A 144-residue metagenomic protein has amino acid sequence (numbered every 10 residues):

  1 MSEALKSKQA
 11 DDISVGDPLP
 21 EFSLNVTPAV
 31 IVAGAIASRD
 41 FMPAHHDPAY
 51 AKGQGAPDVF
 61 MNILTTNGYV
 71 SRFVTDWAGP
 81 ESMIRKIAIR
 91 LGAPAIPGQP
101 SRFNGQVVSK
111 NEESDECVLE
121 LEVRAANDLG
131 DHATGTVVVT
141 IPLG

Functional and structural regions predicted by a protein language model:
M1-L19, A95-G144: HotDog/MaoC-like acyl-thioester-processing domains
S2-M83: Hot-dog-fold acyl-thioester-processing enzymes
D76-S101: Mid-chain, well-packed structural core segment of small domains
